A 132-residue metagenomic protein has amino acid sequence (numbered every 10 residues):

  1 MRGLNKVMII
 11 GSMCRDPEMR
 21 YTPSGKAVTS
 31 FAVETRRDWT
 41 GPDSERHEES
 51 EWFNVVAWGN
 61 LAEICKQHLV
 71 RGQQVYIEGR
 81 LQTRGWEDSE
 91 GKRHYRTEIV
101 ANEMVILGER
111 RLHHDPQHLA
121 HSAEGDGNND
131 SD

Functional and structural regions predicted by a protein language model:
M1-L4, R20-S24, G41-R46, G91-K92 (+1 more regions): Acidic, gly/ser/pro-rich intrinsically disordered tails
M8-M13, V33, R71-Q82, A101-M104: OB-fold and OB-like beta-barrel modules that bind single-stranded nucleic acids
I9-E49, G85, Y95: Core FKBP-type peptidyl-prolyl cis-trans isomerase
I10, C14-D16, W52-N54, W58 (+1 more regions): Conserved beta-strand residues within beta-sheet cores
C14, R20, W58, Q82 (+1 more regions): Conserved positions in beta-strands of structured domains
G41-Q67: A beta-strand/beta-hairpin structural motif
W58-H94: Beta-rich strand-turn-strand
D88-I106: OB-fold/S1-family single-stranded nucleic acid-binding modules
